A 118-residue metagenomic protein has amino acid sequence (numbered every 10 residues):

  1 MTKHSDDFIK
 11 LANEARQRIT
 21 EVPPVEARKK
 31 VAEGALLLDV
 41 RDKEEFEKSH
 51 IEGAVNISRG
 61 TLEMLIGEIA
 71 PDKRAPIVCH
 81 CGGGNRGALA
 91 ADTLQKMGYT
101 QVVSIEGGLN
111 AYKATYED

Functional and structural regions predicted by a protein language model:
M1-L36, K43-P76, G82-D118: Rhodanese-like catalytic fold shared by cysteine-dependent sulfurtransferases and DSP/PTP-type phosphatases
